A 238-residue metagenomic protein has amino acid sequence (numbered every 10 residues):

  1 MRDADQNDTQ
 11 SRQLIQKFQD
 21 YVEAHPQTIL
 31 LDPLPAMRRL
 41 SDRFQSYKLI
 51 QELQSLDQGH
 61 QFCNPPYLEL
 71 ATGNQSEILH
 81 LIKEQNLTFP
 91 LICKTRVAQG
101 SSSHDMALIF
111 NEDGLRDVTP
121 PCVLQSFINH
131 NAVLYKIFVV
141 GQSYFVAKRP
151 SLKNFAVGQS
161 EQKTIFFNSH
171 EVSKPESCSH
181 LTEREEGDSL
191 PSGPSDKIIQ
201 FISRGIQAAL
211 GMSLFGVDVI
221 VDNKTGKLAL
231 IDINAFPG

Functional and structural regions predicted by a protein language model:
M1-Q16: Short, structured active-site "lid" loops
R2-Q6, V97-A98, F236: Short glycine-rich anion-binding loops that position phosphate/pyrophosphate groups of nucleotides and phosphorylated
Q16-Y135, V140-P175, G193-Q200: Active-site nucleotide/adenylate-binding loops and adjacent lid/helix of ATP-dependent enzymes
D57-H60, N223-K227: Short, solvent-exposed loop/turn segments that connect beta-strands within catalytic domains and beta-strand-rich
L91, F145, F215, K227-I231: Protein kinase-like catalytic core scaffold
C93, Q125, V217, V221 (+1 more regions): Active-site flanking residues adjacent to catalytic metal/cofactor-binding acidic residues
F138-V139, T225-G238: A short beta-strand motif that forms the metal-chelation/ATP-contact edge of phosphoryl-transfer active sites
G158-T225: A long amphipathic alpha-helix within ATP-dependent nucleotide-binding catalytic cores
